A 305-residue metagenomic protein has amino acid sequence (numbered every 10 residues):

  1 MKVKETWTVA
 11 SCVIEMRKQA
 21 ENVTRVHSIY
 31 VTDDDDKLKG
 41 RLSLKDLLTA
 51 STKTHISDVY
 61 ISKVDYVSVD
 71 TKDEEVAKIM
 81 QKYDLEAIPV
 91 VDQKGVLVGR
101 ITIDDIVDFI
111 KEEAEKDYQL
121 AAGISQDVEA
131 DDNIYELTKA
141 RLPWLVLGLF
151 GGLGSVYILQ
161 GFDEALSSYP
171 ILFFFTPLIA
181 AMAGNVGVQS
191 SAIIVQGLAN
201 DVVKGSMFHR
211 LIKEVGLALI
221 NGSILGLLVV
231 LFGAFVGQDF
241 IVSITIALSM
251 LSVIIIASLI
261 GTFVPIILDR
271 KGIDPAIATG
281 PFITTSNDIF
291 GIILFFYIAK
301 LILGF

Functional and structural regions predicted by a protein language model:
M1-F174: Cytosolic regulatory modules rich in charged/polar residues
T6, E113-L251, I255-L259, F263-I277 (+2 more regions): Alpha-helical transmembrane segments and their membrane-interface boundaries that form or gate the permeation pathway
I289-F290: Active-site His/Glu-centered metal-binding helix of metallohydrolases
